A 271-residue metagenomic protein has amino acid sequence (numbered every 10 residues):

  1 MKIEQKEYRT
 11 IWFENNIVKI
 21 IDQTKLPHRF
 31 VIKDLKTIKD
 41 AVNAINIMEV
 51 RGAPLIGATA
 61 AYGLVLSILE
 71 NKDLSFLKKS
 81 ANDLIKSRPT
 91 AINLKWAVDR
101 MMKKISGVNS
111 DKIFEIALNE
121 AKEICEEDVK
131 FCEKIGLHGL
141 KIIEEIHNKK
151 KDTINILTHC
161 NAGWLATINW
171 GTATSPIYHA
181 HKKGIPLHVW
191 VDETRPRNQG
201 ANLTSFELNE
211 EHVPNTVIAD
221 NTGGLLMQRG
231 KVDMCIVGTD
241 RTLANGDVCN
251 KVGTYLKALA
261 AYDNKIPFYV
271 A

Functional and structural regions predicted by a protein language model:
M1-K39: Positively charged, low-complexity intrinsically disordered leader regions
F13-N15, W170-K183, N221-D233: Short, composition-biased local secondary-structure segments
L26-P27, A162-G163, R241-L243: A short, flexible beta-alpha/helix-coil linker loop
I32-T37, G163-T167, A244-N250: Short, glycine-rich nucleotide/cofactor-binding loops
K33-E49, I154-T158: Short, hydrophobic/aliphatic alpha-helical segments
E49-I218: N-terminal active-site beta-alpha-beta segment that forms phosphate/nucleotide-binding and substrate-recognition loops
P186-L187, D192-A271: Conserved phosphate- and dinucleotide-binding cores of soluble alpha/beta proteins, encompassing both enzyme active
